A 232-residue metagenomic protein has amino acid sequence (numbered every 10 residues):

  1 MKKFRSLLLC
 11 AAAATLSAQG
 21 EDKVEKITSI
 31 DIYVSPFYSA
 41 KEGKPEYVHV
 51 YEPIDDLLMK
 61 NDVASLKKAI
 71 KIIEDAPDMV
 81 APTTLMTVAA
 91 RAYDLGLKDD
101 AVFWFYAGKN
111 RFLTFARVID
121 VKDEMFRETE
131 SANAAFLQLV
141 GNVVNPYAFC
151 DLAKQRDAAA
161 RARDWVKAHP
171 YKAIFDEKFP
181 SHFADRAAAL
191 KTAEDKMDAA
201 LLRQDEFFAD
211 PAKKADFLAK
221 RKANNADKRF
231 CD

Functional and structural regions predicted by a protein language model:
K2-C10: Sec-dependent signal peptide recognition, specifically the positively charged N-region followed immediately by
C10-A18: Hydrophobic h-region of N-terminal signal peptides that target proteins for export in Gram-negative bacteria
G20-M79, R111, F126-D232: N-terminal alpha-helical interaction modules that lie
I54, V88-A90: Conserved small-residue packing positions in alpha-helical repeats and bundles
L58, Y93-D94: Hydrophobic/aromatic side-chain positions at a characteristic register within alpha-helices of tetratricopeptide repeats
K98-T114: TPR/TPR-like (Sel1-like) alpha-helical repeat modules
A116-R127: Short solvent-exposed beta->alpha transition segments
